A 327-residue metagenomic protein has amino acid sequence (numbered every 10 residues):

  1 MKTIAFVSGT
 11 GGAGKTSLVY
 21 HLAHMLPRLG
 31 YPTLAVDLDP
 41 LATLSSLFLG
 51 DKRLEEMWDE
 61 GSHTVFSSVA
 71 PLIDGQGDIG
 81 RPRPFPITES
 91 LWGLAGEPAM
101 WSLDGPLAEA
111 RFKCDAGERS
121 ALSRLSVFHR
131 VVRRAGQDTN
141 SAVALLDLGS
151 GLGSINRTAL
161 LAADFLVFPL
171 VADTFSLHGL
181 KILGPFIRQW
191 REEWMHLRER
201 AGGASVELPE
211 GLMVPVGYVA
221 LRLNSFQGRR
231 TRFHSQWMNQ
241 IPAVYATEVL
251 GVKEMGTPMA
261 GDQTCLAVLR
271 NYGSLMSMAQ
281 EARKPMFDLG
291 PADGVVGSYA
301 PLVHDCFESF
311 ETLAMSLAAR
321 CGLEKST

Functional and structural regions predicted by a protein language model:
K2-P40: Walker A/P-loop phosphate-binding motif and the immediately C-terminal alpha-helix
K15, G117-F128, S176-G179, L302-A314: Phosphate/oxyanion-binding active-site loops and adjacent basic polyanion-contact surfaces
H21, M25, L47, T158: Active-site signature of alpha/beta-hydrolase-fold catalytic machinery across serine- and Asp/Cys-nucleophile hydrolases
R28-Y31, V127-L250: Conserved catalytic-core segment of NTP-binding enzymes
L41-G93, E199, G203: Phosphate-binding loop that captures ATP/GTP phosphates
A70-I73, G77-R83, A95-L146, L152: Cytosolic-facing regulatory segments adjacent to core modules
R200-T327: C-terminal lobe/tail of nucleotide-utilizing enzymes
